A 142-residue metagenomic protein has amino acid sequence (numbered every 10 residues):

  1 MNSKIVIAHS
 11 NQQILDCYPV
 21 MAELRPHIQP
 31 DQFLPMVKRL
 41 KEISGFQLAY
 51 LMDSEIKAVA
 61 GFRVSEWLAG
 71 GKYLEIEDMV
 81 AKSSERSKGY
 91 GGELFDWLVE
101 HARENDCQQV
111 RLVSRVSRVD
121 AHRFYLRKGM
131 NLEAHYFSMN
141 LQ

Functional and structural regions predicted by a protein language model:
S3, I7-G71, D96, N140: Acetyl-CoA-dependent GNAT
R25, K82, R115: Residue-level recognition of the GNAT/N-acetyltransferase active site
V59, K82, G91, Q109-R111 (+1 more regions): Structured catalytic cores of enzymes that bind and process phosphorylated ligands/cofactors
G61, E75, V80, R111 (+1 more regions): Conserved beta-strand segments that form the floor/walls of ligand-binding pockets within enzyme and binding domains
E66-I76, R86, L132-A134: A conserved beta-turn-beta hairpin within the catalytic core of GNAT-like acetyltransferases that forms part
A81, S87-E100, R127: Conserved acetyl-CoA-binding loop-helix of GNAT-fold acetyltransferases
G92, V116-H135, M139-L141: Conserved active-site alpha-helix within GNAT-family acetyltransferase domains
A102-S114: Conserved GNAT acetyl-CoA-binding A-motif
